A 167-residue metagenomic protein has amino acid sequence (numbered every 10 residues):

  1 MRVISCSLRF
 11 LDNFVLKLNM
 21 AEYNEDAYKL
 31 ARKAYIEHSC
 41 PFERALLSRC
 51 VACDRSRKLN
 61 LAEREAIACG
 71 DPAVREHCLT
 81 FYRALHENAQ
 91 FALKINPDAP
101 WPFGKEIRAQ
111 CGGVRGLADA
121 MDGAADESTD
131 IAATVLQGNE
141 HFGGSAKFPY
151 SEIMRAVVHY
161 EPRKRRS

Functional and structural regions predicted by a protein language model:
L11-F14: Short hydrophobic targeting helices and cationic amphipathic motifs that mediate membrane/organellar targeting
L18-S167: Cysteine-centered metal-binding/redox modules
